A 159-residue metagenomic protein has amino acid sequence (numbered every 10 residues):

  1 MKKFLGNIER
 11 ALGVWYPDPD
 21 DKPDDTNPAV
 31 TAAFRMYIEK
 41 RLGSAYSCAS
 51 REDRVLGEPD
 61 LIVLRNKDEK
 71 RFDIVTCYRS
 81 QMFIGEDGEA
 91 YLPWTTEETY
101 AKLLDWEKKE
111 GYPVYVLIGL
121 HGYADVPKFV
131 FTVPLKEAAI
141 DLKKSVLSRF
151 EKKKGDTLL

Functional and structural regions predicted by a protein language model:
M1-D53: Acidic-basic catalytic patches of nuclease active cores, encompassing PD-(D/E)XK and other metal-cofactor nuclease
E9, W15-D25, S44, V75-V133: Catalytic cores of nucleic-acid endonucleases
I38, L61-G85: Conserved catalytic cores of phosphodiester-cleaving nucleases, focusing on short active-site segments
A49-E52, D60, L103-L104: Catalytic micro-motifs at enzyme active sites that drive phosphoryl/nucleotidyl and oxygen chemistry
D53-R54, N66: Short polar/acidic secondary-structure junctions
G57: Beta-rich catalytic cores
V126-L159: Intrinsically disordered, low-complexity terminal regions enriched in charged/polar residues
